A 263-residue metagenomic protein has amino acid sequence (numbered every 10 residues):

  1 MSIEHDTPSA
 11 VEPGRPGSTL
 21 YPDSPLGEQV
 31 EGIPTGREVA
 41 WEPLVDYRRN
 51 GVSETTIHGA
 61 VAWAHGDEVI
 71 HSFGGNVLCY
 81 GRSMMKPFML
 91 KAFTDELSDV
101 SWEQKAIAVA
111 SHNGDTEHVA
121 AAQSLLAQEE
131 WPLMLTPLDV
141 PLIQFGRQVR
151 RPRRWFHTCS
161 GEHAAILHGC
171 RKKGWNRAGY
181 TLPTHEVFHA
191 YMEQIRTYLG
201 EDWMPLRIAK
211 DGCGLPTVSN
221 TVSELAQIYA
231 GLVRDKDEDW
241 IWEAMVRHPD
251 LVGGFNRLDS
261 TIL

Functional and structural regions predicted by a protein language model:
S2-H5, E12-W41, E103-L215, N220-V222 (+1 more regions): Active-site-adjacent helix/loop patches that line small-molecule binding or acyl-intermediate pockets
R37, P43-F73: A short, well-structured edge-of-sheet supersecondary motif
Y47, G75, A209-C213: Active-site-adjacent structural elements in folded domains
G59-A62, P87-D95, A165-G169, E224-A230: Contiguous, well-ordered alpha-helical segments that form the cores/surfaces of helical PPI scaffolds
V69-N76, V100-A110: Glycine-/proline-rich flexible loop or hinge segments
G81-S98, E117: Active-site SXXK
W240-L263: Conserved SxxK-family serine transpeptidase/carboxypeptidase catalytic domain of penicillin-binding proteins
